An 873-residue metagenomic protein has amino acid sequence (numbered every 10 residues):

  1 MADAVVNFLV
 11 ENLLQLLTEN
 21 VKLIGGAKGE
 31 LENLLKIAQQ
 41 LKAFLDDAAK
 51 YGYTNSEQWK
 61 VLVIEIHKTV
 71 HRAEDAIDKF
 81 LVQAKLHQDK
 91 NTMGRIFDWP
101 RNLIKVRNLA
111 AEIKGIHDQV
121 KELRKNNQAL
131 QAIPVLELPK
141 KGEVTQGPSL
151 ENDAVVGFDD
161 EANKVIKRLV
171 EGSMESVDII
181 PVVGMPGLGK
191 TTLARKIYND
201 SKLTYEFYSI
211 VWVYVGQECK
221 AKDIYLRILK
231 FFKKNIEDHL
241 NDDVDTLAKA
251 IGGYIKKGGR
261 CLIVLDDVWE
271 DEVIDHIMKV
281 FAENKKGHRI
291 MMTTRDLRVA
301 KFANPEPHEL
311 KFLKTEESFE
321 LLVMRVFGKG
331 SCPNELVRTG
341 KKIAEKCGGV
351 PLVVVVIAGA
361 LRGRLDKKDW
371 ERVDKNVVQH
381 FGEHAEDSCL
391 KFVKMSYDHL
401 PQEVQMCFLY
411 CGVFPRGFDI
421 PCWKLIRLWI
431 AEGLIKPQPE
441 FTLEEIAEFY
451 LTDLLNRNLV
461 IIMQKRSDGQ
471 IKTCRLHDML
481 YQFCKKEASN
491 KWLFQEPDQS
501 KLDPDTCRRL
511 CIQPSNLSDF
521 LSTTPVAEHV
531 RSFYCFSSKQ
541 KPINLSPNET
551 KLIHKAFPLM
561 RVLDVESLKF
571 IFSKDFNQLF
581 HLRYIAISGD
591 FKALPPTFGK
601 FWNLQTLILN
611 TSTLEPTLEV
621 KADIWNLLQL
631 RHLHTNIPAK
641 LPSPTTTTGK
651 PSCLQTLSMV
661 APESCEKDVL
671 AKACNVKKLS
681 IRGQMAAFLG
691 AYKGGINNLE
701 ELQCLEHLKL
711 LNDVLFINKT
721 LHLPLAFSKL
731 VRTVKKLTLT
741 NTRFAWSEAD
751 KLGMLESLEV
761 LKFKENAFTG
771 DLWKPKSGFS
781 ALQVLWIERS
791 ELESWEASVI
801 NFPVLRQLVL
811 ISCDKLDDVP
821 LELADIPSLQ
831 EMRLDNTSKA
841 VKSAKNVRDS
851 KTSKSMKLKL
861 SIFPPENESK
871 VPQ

Functional and structural regions predicted by a protein language model:
M1-Q58, W99-N102, V323: N-terminal amphipathic alpha-helical segments
V21, Q39-S56, I228-D242, K286-H288 (+6 more regions): Non-catalytic, charged helical/coil tracts that couple and regulate nucleotide-powered enzyme cores
E32, A38, G94-P186, T192-R195 (+11 more regions): Regulatory and partner-binding modules of innate immune sensors/adaptors
A76, V82-N91, R101, E112 (+11 more regions): Surface-exposed helical/coil interface segments that assemble multiprotein signaling complexes
Q119-L188, T192-Y208, Y214-G216, Y225-G258 (+6 more regions): N-terminal flanking helix/linker immediately upstream of nucleotide/cofactor-binding cores
N199-E206, D245-L313: A conserved switch/coupling segment of P-loop NTPase cores
K220-R227, D238-V264, W269, T339-G349 (+1 more regions): Mid-core helix/loop region of P-loop NTP-binding domains shared across ATPases and GTPases
G252, C261, P497-R508, T597-Q605 (+4 more regions): Cross-kingdom leucine-rich repeat
